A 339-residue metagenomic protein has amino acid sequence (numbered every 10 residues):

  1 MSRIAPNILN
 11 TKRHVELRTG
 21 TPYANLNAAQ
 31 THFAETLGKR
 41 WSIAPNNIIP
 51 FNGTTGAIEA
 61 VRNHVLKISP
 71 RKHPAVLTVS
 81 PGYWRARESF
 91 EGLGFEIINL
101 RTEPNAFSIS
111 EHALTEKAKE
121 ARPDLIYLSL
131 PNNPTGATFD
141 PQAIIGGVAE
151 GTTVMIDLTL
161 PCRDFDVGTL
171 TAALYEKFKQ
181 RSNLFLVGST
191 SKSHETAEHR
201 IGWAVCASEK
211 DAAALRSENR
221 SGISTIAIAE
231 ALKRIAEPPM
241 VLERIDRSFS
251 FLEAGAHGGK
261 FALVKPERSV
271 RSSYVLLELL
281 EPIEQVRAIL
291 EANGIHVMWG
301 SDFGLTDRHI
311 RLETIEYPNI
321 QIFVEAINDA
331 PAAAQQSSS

Functional and structural regions predicted by a protein language model:
M1-A60: N-terminal small-domain helix-loop-helix segment of the aminotransferase-like
L26, A292-H296, F303-S339: PLP-dependent enzyme catalytic core of the Aspartate aminotransferase-like
I43, N63-L128: PLP-dependent aminotransferase-like
I48, T152, N183-L184, I295: Short, conserved active-site loop motifs that form the nucleotide-linked donor/cofactor pocket
G82, I245-E253, A262-L279, D302-G304: Conserved glycine-rich beta-strand-loop-beta hairpin in the small C-terminal domain of fold type I
N105-G168: Active-site phosphate-binding strand-loop segment of PLP-dependent enzymes
I156-L158, G168-S191, E209-A213, I310: Conserved active-site segment immediately N-terminal to the catalytic lysine that forms the internal aldimine
N183-E267: PLP-dependent aminotransferase class I/II
